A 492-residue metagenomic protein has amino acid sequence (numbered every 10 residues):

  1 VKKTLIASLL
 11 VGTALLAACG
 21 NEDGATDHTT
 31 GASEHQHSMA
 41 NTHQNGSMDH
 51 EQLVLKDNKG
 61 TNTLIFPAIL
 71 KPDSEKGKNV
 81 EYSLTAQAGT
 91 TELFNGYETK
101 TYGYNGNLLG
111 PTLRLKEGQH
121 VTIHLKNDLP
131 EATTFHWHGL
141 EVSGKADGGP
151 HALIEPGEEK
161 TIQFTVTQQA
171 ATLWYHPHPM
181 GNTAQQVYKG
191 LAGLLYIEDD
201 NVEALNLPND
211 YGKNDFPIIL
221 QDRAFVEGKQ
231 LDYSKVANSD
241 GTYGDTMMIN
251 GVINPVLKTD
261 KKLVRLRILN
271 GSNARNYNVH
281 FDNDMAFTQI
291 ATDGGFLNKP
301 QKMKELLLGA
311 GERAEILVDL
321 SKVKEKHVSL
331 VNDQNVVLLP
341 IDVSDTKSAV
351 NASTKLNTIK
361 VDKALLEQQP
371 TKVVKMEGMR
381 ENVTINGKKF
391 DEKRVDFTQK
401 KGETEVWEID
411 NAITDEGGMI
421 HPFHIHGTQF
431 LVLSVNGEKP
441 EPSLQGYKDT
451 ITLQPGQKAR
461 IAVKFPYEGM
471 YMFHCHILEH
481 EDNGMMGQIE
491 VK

Functional and structural regions predicted by a protein language model:
V1-A7: Bacterial Sec-dependent N-terminal signal peptides
L15-A18: C-terminal motif of bacterial Sec signal peptides marking the signal peptidase cleavage site
E22-S83, Y188-Q221, N298-I420, G427 (+2 more regions): Extended terminal and domain-junction accessory segments
T91-E117, Y243-V256, M379-T404: N-terminal edge beta-strand
Y104, L108-L115, V121-H124, W137-Q168 (+4 more regions): Extracytoplasmic beta-sandwich strand-turn segments characteristic of Greek-key/jelly-roll folds
L125-L129, I268-S272, I409-I413: Asparagine-centered strand-capping/turn motif at beta-strand->loop junctions
G144-A146, A152-I154, L220, E227-Q368: Histidine- and aromatic-rich segments of cupredoxin/plastocyanin-like copper-binding domains
T161-N206: Hydrophobic or amphipathic alpha-helical targeting/insertion segments
